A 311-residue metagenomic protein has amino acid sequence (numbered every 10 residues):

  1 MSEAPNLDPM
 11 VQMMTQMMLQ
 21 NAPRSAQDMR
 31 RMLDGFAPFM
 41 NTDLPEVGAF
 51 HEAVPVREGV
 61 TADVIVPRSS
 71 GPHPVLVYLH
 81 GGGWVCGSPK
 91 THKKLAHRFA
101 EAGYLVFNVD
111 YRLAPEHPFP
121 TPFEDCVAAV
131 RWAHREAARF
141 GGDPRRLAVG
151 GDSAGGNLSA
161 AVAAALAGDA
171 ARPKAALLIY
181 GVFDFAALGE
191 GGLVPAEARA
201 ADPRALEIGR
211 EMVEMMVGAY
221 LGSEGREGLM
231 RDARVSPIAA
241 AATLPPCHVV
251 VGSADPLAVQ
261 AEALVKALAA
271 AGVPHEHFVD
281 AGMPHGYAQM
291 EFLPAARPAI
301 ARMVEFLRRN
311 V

Functional and structural regions predicted by a protein language model:
S2-V311: Alpha/beta-hydrolase superfamily serine-hydrolase fold, recognizing
